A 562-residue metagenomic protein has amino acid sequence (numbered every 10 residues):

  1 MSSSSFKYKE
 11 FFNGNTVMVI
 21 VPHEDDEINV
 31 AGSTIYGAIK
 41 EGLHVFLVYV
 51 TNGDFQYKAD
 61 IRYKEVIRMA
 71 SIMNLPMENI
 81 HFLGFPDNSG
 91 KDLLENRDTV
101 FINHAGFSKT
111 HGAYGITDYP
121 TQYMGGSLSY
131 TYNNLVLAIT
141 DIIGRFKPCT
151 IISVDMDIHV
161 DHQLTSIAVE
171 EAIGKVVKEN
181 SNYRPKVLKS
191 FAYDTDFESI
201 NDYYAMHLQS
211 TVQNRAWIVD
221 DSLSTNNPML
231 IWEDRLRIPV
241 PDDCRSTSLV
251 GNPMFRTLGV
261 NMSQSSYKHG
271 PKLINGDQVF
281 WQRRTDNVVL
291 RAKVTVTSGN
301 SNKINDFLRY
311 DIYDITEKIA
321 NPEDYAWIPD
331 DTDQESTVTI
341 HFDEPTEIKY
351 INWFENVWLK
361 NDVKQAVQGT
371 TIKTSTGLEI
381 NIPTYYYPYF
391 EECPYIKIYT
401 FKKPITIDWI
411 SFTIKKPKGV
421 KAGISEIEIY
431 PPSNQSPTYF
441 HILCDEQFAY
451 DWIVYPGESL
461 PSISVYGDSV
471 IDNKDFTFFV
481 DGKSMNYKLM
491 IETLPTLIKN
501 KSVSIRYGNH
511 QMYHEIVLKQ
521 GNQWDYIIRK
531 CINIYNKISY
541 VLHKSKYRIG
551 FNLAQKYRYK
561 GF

Functional and structural regions predicted by a protein language model:
M1, I516, Q523, I527-F562: Membrane-proximal basic amphipathic "stem/tether" segments
M1-N182: Active-site beta-strand->loop->alpha-helix modules in alpha/beta enzyme cores, enriched in Gly/His/Asp(Glu)
S2-S4, D92-T99, H104-Y130, L137-D141 (+1 more regions): C-terminal accessory domains and tails appended to enzymatic cores
I319-E379, C393-P437: Aromatic, loop-rich ligand-recognition surfaces of beta-strand-rich domains
D451-S459: Short, solvent-exposed loop/linker segments at the N-terminal edge of repeated beta-sheet extracellular domains
S459-G467: A short beta-strand segment in extracellular, disulfide-stabilized domains
S469-G482: Change to "...patches in solvent-exposed regions of secreted, membrane-anchored, or virion-exposed structural
M490-K499: Solvent-exposed segments in extracellular or luminal domains encompassing
